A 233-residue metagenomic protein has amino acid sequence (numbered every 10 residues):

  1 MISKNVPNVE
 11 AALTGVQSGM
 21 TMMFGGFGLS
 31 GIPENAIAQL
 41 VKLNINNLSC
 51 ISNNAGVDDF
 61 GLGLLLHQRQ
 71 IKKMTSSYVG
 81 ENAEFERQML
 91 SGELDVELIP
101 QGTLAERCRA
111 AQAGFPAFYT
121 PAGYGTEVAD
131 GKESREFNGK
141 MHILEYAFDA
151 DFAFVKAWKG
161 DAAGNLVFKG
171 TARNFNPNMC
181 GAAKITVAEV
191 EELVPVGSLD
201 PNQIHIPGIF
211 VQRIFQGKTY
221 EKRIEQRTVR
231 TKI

Functional and structural regions predicted by a protein language model:
M1-I233: Conserved alpha/beta enzyme-core scaffold
